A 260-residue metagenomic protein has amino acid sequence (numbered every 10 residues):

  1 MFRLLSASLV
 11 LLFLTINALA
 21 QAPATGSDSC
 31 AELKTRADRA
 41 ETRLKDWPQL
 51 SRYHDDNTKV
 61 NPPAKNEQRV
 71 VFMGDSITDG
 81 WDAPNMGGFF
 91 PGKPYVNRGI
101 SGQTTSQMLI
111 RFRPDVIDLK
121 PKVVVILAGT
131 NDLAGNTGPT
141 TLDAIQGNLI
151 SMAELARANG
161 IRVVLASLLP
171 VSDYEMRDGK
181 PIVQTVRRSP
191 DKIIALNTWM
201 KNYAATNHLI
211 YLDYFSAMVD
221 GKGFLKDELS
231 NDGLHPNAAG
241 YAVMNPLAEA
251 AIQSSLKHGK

Functional and structural regions predicted by a protein language model:
M1-V71, T78-D79, A83, G88 (+4 more regions): N-terminal secretory targeting modules
V71-M73, V96: Conserved beta-strand elements of the Class I
M73-G74, A166: Short hydrophobic segments within beta-strands
S76, I100, T130-N131: Active-site metal-binding loops of divalent metal-dependent hydrolases
I77-T78, A239: Compositionally biased, intrinsically disordered or flexible polar/acidic segments
G80, T104-T105: Short substrate-entry loop that stabilizes the transition state in hydrolases
G87-P94, L109-K260: Alpha-helical cap/lid subdomain in secreted, periplasmic, or secretory-pathway luminal O-acyl-processing enzymes
K93-T104: A short beta-strand-loop structural module common to alpha/beta enzyme folds
